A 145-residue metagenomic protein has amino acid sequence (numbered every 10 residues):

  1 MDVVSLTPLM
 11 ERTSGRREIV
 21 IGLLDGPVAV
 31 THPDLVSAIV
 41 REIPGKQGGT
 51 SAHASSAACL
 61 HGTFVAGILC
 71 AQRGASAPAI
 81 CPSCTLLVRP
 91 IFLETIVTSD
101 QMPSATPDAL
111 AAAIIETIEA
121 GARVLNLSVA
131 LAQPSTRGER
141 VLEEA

Functional and structural regions predicted by a protein language model:
M1, A105-A109: Soluble or luminal CAZymes and related metallo-dependent hydrolases
M1-T7: Short gly/ser/thr-rich secondary-structure transition/capping motifs
T7-I43, A52-T106, A120-R123, P134: Subtilisin-like serine protease catalytic core
G48-G49: Low-complexity, polar/amphipathic intrinsically disordered segments that mediate membrane, lipid-surface
D108-E119, E143: Amphipathic, non-transmembrane alpha-helical secondary structure
I114-R137: Short acidic, glycine-rich surface-loop motifs adjacent to enzyme active sites
T136, R140-A145: Short acidic, glycine/proline-enriched helix-loop-strand junctions
